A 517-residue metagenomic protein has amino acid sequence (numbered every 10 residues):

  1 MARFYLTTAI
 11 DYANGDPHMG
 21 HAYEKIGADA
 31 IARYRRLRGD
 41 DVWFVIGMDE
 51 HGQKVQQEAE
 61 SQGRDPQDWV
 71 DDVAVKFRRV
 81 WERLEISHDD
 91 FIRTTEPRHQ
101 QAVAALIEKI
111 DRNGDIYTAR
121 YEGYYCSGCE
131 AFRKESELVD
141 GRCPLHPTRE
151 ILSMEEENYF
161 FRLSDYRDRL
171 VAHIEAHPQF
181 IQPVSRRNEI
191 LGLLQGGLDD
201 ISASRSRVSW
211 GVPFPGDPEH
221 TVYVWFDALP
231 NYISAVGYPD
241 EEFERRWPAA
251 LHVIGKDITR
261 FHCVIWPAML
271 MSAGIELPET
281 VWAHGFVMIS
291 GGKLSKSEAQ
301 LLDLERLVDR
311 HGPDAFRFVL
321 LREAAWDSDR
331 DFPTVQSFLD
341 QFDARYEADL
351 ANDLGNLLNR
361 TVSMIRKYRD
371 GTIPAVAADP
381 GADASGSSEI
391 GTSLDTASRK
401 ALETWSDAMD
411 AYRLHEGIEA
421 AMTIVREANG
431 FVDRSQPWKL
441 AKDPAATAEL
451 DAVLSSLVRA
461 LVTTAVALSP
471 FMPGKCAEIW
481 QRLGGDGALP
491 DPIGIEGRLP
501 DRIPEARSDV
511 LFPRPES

Functional and structural regions predicted by a protein language model:
M1-F180: N-terminal, positively charged nucleic-acid-binding surface of large information/translation enzymes
M1-R3, W43, G47, A119-Y124 (+5 more regions): Basic, alpha-helical terminal appendages of large translation-related enzymes
A2-I46, R98-A102, L152-K367, E419-A421: Structured secondary-structure scaffolds
A9, G52-A59, I86, S328-D340 (+2 more regions): A short small-residue
H51, Q300, A397-L402, A460: N-terminal alpha-helical segment
R78-W81, I107, D111, G355 (+7 more regions): Structural signal for well-ordered, non-membrane alpha-helices
A325-S328, F332, Q336-A351, T361-P380 (+1 more regions): Long, amphipathic alpha-helical stalk/connector segments used for oligomerization, subunit docking, or mechanical
A351, G355, D395, R399 (+4 more regions): Generic structural concept
